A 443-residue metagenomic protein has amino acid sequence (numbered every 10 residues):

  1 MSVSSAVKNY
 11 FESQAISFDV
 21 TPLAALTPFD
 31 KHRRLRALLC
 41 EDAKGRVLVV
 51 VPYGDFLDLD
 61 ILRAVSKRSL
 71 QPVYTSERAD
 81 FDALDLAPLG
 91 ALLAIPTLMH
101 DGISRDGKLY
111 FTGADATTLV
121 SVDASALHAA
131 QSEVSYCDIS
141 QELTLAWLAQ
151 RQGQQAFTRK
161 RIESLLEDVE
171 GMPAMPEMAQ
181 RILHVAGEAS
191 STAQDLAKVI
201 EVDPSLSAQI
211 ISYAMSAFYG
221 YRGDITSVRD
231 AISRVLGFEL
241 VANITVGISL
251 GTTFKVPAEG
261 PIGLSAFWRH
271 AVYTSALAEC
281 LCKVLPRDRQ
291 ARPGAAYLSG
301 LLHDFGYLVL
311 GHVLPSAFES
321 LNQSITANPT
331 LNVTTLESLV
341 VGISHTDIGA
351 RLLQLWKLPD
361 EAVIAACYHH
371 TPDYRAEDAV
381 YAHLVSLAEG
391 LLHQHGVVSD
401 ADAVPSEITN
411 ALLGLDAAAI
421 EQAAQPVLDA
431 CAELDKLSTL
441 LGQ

Functional and structural regions predicted by a protein language model:
M1-R159: Extended, low-hydrophobicity, polar/charged segments
M1-S4, T144-N322, T326-P405: Conserved alpha-helical "signature site" that marks functionally important helical segments or helix/loop junctions
F11, P28, R63, S233 (+4 more regions): Hydrophobic alpha-helix position signal
Q14, V65-S69, L285, V341 (+2 more regions): Residues at alpha-helix termini
V20-K31, A197-I200, V404-N410: Short secondary-structure junction/hinge motifs that connect adjacent elements
G45, V49-S66, Q394-E421: Electropositive, surface-exposed helix/loop patches at the edges of structured domains that serve as adaptable
Q71-T75, R289, P293, D360-I364 (+1 more regions): Short, surface-exposed acidic
G390, T409-Q443: Terminal helices and disordered tails flanking the catalytic cores of nucleotide-processing hydrolases
